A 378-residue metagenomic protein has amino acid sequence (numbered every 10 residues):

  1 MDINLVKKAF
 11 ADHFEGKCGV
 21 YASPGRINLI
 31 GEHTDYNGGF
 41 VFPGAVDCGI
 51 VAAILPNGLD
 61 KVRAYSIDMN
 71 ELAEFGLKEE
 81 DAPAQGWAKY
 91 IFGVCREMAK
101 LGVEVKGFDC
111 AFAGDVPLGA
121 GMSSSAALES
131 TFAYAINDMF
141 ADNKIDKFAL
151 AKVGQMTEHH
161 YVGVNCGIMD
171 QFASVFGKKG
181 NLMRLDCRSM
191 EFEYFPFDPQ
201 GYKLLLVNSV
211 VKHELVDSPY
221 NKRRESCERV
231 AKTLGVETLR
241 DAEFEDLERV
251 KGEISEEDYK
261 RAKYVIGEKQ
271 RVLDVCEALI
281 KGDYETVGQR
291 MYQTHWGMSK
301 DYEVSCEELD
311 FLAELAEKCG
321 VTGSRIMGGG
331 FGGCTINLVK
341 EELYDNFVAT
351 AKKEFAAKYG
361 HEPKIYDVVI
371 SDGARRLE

Functional and structural regions predicted by a protein language model:
M1-R26, V51-A84, N181-G323, L338-E378: C-terminal nucleotide
M1-Y21, I30, F40, E74-L77 (+3 more regions): Gly/Ser-rich oxyanion-binding loop with an adjacent helix/lid that shapes the negatively charged ligand pocket
N28-D35: N-terminal low-complexity or amphipathic/hydrophobic leaders
G38-A45, R223-R224: Short Gly/aromatic-enriched secondary-structure transition segments
A127, C334-L338: FabD-like malonyl-/acyl-CoA
